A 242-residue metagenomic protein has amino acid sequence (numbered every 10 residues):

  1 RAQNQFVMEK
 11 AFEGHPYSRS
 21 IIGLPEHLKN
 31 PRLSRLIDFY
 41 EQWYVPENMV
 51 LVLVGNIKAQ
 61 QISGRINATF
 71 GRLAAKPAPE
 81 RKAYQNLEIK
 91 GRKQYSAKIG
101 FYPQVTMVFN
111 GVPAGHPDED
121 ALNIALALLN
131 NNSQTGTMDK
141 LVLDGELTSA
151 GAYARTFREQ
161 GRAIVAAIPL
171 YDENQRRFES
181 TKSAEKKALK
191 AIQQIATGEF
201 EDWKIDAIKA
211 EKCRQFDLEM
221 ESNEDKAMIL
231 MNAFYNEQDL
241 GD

Functional and structural regions predicted by a protein language model:
R1-E26, N48-V54, P103-P113, D139-D242: M16 family metallopeptidases and their MPP-like homologs
E13, I21, V50-P113: An aromatic/glycine/proline-enriched structural segment found at the starts of mature extracellular/organellar domains
L28-R32: Short, charged, amphipathic alpha-helices and their helix-cap/turn boundaries
Y40: Conserved, carboxylate-rich catalytic/transport cores that coordinate ions
A59-S63, P117, N174-R176: Extracytoplasmic/secreted cell-surface and envelope-processing proteins
M107, P117-L129, T137-L141: Active/ligand-binding-proximal structured segments within catalytic/core domains that scaffold catalytic residues
